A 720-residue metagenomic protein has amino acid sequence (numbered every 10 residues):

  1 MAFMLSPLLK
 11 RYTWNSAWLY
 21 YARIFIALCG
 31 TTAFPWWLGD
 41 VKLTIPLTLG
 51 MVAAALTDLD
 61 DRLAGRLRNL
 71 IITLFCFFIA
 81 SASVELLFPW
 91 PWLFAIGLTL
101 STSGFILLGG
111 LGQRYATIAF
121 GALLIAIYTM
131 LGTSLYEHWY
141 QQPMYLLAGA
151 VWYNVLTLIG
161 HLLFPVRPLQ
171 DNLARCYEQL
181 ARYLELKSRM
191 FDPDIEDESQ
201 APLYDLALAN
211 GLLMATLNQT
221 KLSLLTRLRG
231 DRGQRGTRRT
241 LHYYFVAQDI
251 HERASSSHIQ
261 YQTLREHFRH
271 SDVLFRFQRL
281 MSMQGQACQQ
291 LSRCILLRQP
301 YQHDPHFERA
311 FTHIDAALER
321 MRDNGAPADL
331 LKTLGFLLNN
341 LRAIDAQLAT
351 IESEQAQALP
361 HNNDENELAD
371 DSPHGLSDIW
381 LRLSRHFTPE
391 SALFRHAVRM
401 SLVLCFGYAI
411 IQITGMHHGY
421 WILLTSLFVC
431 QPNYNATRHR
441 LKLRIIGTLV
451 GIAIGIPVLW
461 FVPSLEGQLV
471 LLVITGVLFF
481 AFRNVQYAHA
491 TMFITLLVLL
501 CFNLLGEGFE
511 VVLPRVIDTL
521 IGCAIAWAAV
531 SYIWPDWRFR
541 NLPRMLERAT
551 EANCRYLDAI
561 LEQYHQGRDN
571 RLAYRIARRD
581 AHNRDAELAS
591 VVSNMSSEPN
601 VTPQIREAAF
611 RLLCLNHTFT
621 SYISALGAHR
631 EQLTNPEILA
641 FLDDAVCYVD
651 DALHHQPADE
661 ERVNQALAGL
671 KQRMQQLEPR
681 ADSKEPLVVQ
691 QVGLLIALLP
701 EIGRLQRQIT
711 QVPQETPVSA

Functional and structural regions predicted by a protein language model:
M1-A22, A33, W37, D58-L59 (+5 more regions): Long, hydrophobic alpha-helical segments that serve as membrane-spanning/inserting helices
M1-L123, Y128-L156, G160-F164, K332-F493 (+15 more regions): Alpha-helical transmembrane segments and their membrane-interface boundaries that form or gate the permeation pathway
L98-T102, F245-R253, F619: Elongated alpha-helical scaffolds
G149, I525-R538, D558-H565: Membrane-helix cytosolic exit motif
